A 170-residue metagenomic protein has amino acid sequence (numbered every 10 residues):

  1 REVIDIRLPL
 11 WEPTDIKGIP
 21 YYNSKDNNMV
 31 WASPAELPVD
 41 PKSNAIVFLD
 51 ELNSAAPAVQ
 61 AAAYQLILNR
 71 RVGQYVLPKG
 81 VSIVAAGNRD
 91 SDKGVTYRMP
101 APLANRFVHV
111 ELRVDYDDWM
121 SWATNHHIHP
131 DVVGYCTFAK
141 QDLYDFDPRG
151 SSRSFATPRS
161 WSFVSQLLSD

Functional and structural regions predicted by a protein language model:
R1-F138: AAA+ P-loop NTPase catalytic core and its hallmark functional loops
M120-D170: Conserved AAA+ ATPase small/helical "lid" subdomain
